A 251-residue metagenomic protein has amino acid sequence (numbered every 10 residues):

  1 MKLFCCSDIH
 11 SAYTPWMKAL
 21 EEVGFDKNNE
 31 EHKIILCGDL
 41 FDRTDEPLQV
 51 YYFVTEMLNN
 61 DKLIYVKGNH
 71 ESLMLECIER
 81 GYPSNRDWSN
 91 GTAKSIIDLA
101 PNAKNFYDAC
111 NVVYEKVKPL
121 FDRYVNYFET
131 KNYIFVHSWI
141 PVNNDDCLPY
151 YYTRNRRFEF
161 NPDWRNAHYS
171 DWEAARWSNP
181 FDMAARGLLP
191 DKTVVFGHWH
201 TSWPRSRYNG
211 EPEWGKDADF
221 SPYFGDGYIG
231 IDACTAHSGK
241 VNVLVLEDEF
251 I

Functional and structural regions predicted by a protein language model:
M1-F53: N-terminal active-site segment of His-dependent metallophosphoesterases
C6-S7, I34-G38, Y65-N69, V136 (+2 more regions): Active-site neighborhood of phospho(di)ester-bond hydrolases with catalytic His/Asp-centered motifs
H10-S11, D42, E71-S72, I140 (+2 more regions): Short, glycine/acidic-enriched loop or turn micro-motifs at the edges of active sites
W16, D45-Q49, L75-I78, S138 (+2 more regions): A short acidic (Asp/Glu
K18-E21, Q49-Y52, E79-Y82, P149-Y150 (+2 more regions): Short, glycine/charged-enriched secondary-structure capping and boundary segments
E30, R43-K131, E159-W164: Active-site neighborhood of divalent metal-dependent phosphoester bond hydrolases
A93-I229, T235-G239: Acidic, His/Gly-enriched loop-helix segments that form or flank divalent-metal centers in metallo-dependent hydrolases
K131, V245-F250: Short acidic-glycine loop/turn motifs at beta-strand connectors
